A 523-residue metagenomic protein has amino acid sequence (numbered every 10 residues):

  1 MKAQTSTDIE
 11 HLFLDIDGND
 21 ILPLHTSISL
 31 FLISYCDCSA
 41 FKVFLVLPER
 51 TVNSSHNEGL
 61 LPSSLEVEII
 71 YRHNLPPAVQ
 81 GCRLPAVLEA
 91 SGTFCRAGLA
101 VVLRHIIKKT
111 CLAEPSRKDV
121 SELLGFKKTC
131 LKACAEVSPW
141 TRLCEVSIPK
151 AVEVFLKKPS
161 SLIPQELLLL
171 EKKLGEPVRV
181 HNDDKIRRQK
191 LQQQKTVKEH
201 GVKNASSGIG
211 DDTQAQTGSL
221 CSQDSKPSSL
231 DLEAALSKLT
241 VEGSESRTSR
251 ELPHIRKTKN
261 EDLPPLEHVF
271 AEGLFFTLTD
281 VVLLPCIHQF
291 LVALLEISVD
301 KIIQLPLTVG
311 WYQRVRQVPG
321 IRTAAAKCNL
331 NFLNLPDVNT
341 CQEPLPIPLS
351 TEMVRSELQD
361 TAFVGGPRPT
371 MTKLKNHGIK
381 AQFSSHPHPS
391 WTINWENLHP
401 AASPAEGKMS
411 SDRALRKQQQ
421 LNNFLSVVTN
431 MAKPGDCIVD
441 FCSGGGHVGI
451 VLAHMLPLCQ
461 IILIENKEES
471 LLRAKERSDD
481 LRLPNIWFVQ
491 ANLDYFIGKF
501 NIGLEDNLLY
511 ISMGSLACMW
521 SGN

Functional and structural regions predicted by a protein language model:
M1-T240: GST-like domain detector, emphasizing the conserved glutathione-binding G-site in the N-terminal thioredoxin-like
K2-Q4, V137, T196, L236 (+6 more regions): Intrinsically disordered, low-complexity glycine/charged-rich regulatory or linker segments that flank or connect
G435-G444: Conserved class I S-adenosyl-L-methionine
H447-L458: Conserved SAM-binding loop of SAM-dependent methyltransferases across substrates and taxa, primarily the Class I
Q460-E465: Conserved SAM-binding motif I beta-strand of class I
L471-L472: Short alpha-helix immediately C-terminal to the canonical SAM-binding loop
K475-L504: S-adenosyl-L-methionine
D494, G503-S521: A short SAM/SAH-binding and catalytic strip from SAM-dependent methyltransferases
